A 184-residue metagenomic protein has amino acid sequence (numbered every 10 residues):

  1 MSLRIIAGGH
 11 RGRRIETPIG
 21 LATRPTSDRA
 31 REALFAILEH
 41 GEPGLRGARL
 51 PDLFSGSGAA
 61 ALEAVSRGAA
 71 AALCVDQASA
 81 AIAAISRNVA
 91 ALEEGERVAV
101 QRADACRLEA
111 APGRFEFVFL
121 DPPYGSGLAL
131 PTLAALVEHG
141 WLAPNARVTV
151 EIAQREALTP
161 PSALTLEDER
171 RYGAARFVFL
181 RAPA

Functional and structural regions predicted by a protein language model:
M1-A184: Class I S-adenosyl-L-methionine-dependent methyltransferase catalytic core
